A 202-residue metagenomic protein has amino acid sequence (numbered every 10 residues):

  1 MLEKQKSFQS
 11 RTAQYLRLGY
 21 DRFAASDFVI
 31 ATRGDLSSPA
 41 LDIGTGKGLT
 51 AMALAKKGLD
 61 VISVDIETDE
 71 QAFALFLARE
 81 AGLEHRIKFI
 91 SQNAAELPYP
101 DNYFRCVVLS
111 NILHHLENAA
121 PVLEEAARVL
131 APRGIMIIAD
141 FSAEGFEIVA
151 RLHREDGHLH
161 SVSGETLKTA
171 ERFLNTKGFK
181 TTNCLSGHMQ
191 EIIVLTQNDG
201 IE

Functional and structural regions predicted by a protein language model:
M1-D35, E80-A81: Conserved class I S-adenosyl-L-methionine
T12-G19, I137-V194: C-terminal alpha-helical "lid/dimerization" subdomain adjacent to the S-adenosyl-L-methionine
L41, K47-E96: Class I SAM-dependent methyltransferase SAM/SAH-binding core
A95-C106: A short acidic, Gly/Pro-enriched loop at the edge of an enzyme's catalytic core that lines a small-molecule cofactor
C106-E117: A short SAM/SAH-binding and catalytic strip from SAM-dependent methyltransferases
A120-P132: A short glycine-rich, Lys/Arg-flanked "PGG" loop and its adjoining helix->strand segment in the class I
L195-E202: C-terminal lobe and adjacent flexible extensions of AdoMet/dcAdoMet transferase-like proteins
